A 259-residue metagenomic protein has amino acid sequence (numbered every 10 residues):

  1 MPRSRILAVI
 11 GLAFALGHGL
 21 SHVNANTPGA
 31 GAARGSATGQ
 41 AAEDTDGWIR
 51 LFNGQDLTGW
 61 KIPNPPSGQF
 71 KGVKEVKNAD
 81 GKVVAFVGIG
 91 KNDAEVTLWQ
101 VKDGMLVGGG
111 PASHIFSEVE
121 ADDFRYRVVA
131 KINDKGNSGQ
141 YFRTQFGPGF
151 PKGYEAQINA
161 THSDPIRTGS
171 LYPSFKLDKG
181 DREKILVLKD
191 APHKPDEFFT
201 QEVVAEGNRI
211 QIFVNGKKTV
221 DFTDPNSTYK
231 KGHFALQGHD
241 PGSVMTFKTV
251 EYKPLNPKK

Functional and structural regions predicted by a protein language model:
M1-R5: Positively charged n-region of N-terminal signal peptides that target proteins for export
A8-S21: Bacterial N-terminal signal peptides
H22-K259: Carbohydrate-interacting regions of secretory-pathway proteins
